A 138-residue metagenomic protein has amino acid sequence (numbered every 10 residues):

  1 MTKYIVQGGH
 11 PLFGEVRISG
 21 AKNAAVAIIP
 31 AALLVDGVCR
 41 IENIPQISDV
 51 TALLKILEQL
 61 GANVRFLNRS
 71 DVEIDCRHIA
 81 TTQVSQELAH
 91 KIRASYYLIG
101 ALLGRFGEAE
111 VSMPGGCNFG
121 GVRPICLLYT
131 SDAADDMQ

Functional and structural regions predicted by a protein language model:
M1-R17, L54, A62-E87: Self-splicing inteins and homing endonuclease
T2, R17-R40, R65-V72: N-terminal glycine-rich anion-binding loops that anchor highly charged ligand groups
I41, S85-Q86, E110-V122: Flexible, glycine/proline-enriched loop segments at strand-loop-helix junctions that form or flank small-ligand binding
R65-D71, G100-S112: Short, flexible active-site-proximal loops enriched in glycine and acidic residues
A89-R105: Conserved phosphate/oxyanion-binding catalytic-loop motifs
Y129, A133-Q138: Single conserved hydrophobic/aromatic residue that forms the stacking wall/gate of nucleotide- or nucleobase-binding
